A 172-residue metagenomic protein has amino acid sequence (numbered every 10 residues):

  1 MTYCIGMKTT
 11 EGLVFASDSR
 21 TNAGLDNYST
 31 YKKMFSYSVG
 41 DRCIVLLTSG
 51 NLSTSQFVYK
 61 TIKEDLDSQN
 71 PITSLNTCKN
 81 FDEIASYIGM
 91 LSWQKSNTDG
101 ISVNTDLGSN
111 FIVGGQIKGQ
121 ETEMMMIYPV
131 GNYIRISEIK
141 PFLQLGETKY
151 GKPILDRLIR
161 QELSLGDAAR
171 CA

Functional and structural regions predicted by a protein language model:
M1-A172: N-terminal nucleophile
